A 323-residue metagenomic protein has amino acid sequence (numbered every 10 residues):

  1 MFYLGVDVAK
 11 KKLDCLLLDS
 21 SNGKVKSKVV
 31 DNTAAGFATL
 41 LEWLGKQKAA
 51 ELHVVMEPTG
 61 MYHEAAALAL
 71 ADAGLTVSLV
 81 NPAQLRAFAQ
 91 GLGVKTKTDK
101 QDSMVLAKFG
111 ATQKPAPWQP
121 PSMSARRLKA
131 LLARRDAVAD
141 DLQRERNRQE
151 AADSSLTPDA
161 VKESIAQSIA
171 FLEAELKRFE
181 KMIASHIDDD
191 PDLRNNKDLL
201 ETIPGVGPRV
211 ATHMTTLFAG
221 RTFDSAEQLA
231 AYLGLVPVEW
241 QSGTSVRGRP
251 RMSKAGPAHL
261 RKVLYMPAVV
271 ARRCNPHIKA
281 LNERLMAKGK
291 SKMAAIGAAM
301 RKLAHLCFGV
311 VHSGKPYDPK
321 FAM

Functional and structural regions predicted by a protein language model:
M1-M323: A detector of single, family-specific signature residues that are central to catalytic or substrate-handling motifs
